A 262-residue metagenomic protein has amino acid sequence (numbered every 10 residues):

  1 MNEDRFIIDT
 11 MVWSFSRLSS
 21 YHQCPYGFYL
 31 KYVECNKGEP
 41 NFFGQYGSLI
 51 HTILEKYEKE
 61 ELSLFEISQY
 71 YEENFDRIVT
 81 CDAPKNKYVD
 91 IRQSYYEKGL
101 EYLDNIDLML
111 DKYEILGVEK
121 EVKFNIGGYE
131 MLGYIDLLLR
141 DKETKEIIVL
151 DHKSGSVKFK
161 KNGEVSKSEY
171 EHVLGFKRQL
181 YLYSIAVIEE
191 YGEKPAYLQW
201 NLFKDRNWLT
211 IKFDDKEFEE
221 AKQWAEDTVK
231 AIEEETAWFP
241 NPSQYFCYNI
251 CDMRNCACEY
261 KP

Functional and structural regions predicted by a protein language model:
M1-P262: RecB-family 4Fe-4S metal-dependent nuclease core
